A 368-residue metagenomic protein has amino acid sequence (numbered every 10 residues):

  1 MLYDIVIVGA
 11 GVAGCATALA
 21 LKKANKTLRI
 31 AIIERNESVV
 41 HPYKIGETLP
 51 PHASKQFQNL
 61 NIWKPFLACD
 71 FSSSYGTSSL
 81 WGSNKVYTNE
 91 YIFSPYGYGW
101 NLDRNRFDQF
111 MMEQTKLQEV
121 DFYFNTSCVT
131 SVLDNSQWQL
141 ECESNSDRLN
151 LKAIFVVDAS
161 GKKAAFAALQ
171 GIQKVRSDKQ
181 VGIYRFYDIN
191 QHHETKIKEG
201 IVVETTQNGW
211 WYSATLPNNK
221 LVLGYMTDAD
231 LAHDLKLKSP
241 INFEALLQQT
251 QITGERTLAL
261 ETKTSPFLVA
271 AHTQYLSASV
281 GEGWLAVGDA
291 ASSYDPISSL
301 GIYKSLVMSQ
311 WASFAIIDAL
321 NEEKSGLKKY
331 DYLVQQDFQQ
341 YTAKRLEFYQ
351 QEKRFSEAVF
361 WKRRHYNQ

Functional and structural regions predicted by a protein language model:
M1-A13, A31: Beta1/beta-strand and adjacent pyrophosphate-binding region of the FAD-binding site in flavoprotein oxidoreductases
V8, K22-I45: Glycine-rich FAD pyrophosphate-binding loop
V40-L80: N-terminal FAD cofactor-binding segment of flavoenzymes
H52, F93-Q114, H233-K238: Short beta-strand to alpha-helix junction loop
K85-D103, Q139, M226-D230: Helix-loop-beta segment of a Rossmann-like dinucleotide-binding subdomain
Q114-I252: Predominantly flavin-linked oxidoreductase catalytic cores and closely associated redox partners
L231-H233, L237-A312, N321-K328: FAD/FMN-dependent oxidoreductases across multiple families
F314-Q368: C-terminal helical "tail/cap" subdomain of flavin- and related membrane-associated enzymes
